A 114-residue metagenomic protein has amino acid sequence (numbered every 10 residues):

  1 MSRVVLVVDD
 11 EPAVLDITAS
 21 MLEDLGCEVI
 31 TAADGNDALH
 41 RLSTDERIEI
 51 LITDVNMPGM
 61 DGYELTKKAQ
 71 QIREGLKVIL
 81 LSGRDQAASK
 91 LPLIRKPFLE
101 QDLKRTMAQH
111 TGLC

Functional and structural regions predicted by a protein language model:
D9: Conserved acidic carboxylate
P12-I30: Two-component/phosphorelay signaling modules centered on CheY-like receiver
A33-D37, D61-L65: Acidic catalytic/metal-coordinating carboxylates
S43-E46, K68-G75, R84-A87, P92: Conserved phosphotransfer cores of two-component systems
D54: Active-site residues of response regulator receiver
M57: Receiver (REC) domain active-site loop signature in two-component systems and cognate sites in sensor histidine kinases
I79-L81: Hydrophobic/aromatic residues positioned on beta-strands within the core alpha/beta folds
F98-C114: C-terminal output helix
